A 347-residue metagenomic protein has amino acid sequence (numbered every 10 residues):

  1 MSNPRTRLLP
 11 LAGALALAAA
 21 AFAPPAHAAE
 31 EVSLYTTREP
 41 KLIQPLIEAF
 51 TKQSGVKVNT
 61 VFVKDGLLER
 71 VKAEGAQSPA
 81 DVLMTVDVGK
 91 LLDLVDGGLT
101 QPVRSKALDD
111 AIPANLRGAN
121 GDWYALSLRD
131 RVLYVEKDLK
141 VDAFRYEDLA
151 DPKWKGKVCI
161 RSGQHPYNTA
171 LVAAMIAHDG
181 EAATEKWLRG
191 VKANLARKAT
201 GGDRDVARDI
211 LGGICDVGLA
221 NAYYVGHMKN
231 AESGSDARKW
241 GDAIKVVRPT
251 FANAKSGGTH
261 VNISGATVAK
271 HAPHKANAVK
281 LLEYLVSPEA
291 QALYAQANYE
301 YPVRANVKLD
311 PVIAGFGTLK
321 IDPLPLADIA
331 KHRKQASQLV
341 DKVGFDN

Functional and structural regions predicted by a protein language model:
F22-A28: Sec/Tat signal peptide C-region and signal peptidase I cleavage site
A28-D93: Early extracytoplasmic/lumenal segment of secretory-pathway proteins
Y35-R38, A119-N120, V135-K137, K155-D179 (+2 more regions): Short beta-strand->loop
S78-L83, Q101-V132, E147, C159-I160: A structural signal for short loop-to-beta-strand junctions that line the ligand-binding cleft of periplasmic/secreted
V132-L139, A173, V261-H274, L293-A297: A bilobed periplasmic-binding-protein/Venus flytrap-type ligand-binding module shared by bacterial periplasmic
K157-Q164, Y284-K308: Periplasmic-binding protein-like
G163, A174, H178-P249: Ligand-binding pocket segment of bilobal, Venus flytrap-like solute-binding proteins
E300-N347: An extracytoplasmic/periplasmic, membrane-proximal ligand-sensing/linker region
